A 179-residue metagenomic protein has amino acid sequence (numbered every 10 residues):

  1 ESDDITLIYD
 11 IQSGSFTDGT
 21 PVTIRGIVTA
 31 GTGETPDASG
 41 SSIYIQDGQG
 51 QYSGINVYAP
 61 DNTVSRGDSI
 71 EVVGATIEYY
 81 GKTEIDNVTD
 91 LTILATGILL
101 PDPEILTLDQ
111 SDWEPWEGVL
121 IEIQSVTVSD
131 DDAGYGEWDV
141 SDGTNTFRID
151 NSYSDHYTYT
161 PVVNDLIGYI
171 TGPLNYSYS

Functional and structural regions predicted by a protein language model:
E1-S179: Extended non-catalytic accessory segments flanking core domains
